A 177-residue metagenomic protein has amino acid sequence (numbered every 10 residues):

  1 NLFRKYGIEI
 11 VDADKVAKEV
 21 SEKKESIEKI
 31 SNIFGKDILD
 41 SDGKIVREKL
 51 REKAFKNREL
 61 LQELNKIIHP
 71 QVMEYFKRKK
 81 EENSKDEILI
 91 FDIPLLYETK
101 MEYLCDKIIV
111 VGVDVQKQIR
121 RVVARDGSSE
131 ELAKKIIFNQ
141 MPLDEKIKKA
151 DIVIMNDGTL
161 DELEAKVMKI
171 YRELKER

Functional and structural regions predicted by a protein language model:
N1-D12: A conserved segment at the C-terminal end of the G1
E9, K15, K107, D151-I152: Well-ordered beta-strand positions
K15, E19-E87: ATP-dependent small-molecule kinase phosphotransfer cores that center on conserved nucleotide phosphate-binding segments
K15-K18, D114-Q116, F138, L160: Short, acidic/turn-prone active-site loops that include or flank metal/cofactor- and phosphate-binding residues
N32, K77-N83, I88-R125: ATP-dependent NMP and nucleoside kinases share a basic, alpha-helical "lid"
L64, I90, I154: Residue-level signature of catalytic and energy-coupling elements of molecular machines, predominantly ATP/GTP-dependent
M73-E74, I88-P94, K134-N139: Short gly/ser/thr-rich secondary-structure transition/capping motifs
F76, Y103-L104, A124, S128-K175: Small-molecule kinase domains that catalyze NTP-dependent phosphoryl transfer to phosphate-bearing small molecules
